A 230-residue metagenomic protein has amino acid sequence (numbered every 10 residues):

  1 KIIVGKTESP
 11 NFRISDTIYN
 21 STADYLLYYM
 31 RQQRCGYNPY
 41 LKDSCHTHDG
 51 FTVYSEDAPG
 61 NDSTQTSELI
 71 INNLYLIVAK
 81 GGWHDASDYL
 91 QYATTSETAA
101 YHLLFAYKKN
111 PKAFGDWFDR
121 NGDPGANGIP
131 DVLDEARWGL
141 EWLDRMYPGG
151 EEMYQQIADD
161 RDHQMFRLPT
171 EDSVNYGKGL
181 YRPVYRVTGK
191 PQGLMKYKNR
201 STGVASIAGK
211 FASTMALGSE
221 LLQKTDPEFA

Functional and structural regions predicted by a protein language model:
K1-I2, L69-Y92: Asp/Glu-centered strand-loop micro-motifs enriched in Gly/Pro and often flanked by an aromatic residue
K1-Y28: Extended acidic/polar, glycine-enriched regions that form or flank non-catalytic beta-rich accessory modules
V4, Y89, A100-G122, G139-G149 (+1 more regions): Well-ordered alpha-helical scaffold segments within catalytic/enzyme domains
L26, Q33-T47, V53, D131 (+2 more regions): Extended ligand-binding clefts on enzyme/binding-domain cores
C45-A79: Aromatic- and Gly/Pro-rich amphipathic surface segment
E56, D62, I71, L90-Y101 (+2 more regions): Aromatic- and histidine-enriched alpha-helix N-cap/loop-to-helix transition segments that scaffold the rims
G82, A86, Y154-A230: Active-site lining segments of carbohydrate-active enzymes
N121-V132: Acidic, glycine-anchored loop motifs typical of Ca2+
